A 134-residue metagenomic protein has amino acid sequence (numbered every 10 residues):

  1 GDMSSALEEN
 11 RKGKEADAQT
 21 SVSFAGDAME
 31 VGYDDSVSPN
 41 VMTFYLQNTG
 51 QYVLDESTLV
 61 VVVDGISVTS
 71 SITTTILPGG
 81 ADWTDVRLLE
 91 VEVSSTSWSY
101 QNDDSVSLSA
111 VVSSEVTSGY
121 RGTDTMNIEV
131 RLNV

Functional and structural regions predicted by a protein language model:
D2-V134: N-terminal export/assembly leader peptides and their processing motifs that target proteins to secretory
